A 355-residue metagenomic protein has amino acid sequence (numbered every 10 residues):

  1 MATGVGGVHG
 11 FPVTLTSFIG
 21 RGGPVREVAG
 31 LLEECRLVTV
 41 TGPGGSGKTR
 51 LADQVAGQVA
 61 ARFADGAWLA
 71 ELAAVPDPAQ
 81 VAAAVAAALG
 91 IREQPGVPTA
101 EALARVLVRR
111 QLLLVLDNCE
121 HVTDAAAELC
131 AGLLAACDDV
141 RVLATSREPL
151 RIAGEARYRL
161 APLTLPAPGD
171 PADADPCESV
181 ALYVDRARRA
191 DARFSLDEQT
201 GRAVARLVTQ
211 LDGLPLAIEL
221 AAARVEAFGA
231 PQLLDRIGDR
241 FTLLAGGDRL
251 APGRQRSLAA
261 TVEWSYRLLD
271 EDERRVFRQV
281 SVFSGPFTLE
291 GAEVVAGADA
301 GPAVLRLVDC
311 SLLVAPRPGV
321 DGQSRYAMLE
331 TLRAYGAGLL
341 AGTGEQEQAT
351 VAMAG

Functional and structural regions predicted by a protein language model:
M1-G355: Aliphatic-rich helical/repeat scaffold segments used for oligomerization and domain docking
